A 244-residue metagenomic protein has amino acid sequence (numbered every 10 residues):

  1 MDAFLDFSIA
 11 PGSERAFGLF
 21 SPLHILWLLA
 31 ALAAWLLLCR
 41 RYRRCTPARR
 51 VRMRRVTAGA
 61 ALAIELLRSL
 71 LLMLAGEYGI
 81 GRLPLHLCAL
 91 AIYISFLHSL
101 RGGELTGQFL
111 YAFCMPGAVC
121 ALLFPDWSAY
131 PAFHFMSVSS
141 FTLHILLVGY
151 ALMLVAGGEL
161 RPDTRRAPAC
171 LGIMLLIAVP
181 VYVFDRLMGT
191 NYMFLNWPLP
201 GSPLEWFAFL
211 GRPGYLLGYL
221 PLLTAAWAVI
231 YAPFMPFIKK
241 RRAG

Functional and structural regions predicted by a protein language model:
M1-V51: N-terminal topogenic module of multi-pass integral membrane proteins
P11-A30, P168-G172, L176, M188-W227: Membrane-interface transmembrane-helix boundary segments in multi-pass integral membrane proteins
H24-L28, G76-C88, Q108-Y111: Structural signature of hydrophobic alpha-helical transmembrane segments
L36-L37, S95, L146-D163: Alpha-helical transmembrane segments in multipass membrane proteins, preferentially the mid-helix core
R41-R54, L100-T106, G157-A167: Membrane-interface helix-boundary motifs at transmembrane edges
A61-L70, C114-D126, M174-V183: Aromatic-anchored segments of alpha-helical transmembrane domains
L72-G81, L100-L105, D126-V138: Membrane-interface helix caps and helix-loop-helix hairpins in membrane proteins
L83-L87, F135-G149: Membrane-interface loop-to-helix entry segments
